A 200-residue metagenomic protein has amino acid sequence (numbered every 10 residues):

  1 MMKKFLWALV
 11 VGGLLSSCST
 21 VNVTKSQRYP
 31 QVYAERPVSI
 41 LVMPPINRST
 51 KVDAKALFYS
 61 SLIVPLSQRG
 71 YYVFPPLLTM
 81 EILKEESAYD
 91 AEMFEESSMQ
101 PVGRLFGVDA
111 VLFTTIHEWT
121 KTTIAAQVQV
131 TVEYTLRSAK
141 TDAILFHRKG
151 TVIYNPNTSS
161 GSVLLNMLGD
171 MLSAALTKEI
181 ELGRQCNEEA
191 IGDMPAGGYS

Functional and structural regions predicted by a protein language model:
M1-S19: Sec-dependent bacterial lipoprotein signal peptides
S19-V38, V102-L105, Q129, S138-S200: C-terminal/domain-edge helix-coil "capping" segments
S26-R28, P44, E92-M99, H117-E118: N-terminal post-signal-peptidase region of extra-cytosolic proteins
P37, S49-F113, A143, H147 (+1 more regions): N-terminal segment of the mature soluble domain
S39-P44, V111-T115, T131-T135, H147: Soluble periplasmic/extracytoplasmic beta-strand elements of cell-envelope proteins
K51, K121-A125: Extracytoplasmic/secreted cell-surface and envelope-processing proteins
L57, V128-T131: Short coil-to-beta strand junction motifs in C2/discoidin
T115-W119, T151: Generic short beta-strand segments
